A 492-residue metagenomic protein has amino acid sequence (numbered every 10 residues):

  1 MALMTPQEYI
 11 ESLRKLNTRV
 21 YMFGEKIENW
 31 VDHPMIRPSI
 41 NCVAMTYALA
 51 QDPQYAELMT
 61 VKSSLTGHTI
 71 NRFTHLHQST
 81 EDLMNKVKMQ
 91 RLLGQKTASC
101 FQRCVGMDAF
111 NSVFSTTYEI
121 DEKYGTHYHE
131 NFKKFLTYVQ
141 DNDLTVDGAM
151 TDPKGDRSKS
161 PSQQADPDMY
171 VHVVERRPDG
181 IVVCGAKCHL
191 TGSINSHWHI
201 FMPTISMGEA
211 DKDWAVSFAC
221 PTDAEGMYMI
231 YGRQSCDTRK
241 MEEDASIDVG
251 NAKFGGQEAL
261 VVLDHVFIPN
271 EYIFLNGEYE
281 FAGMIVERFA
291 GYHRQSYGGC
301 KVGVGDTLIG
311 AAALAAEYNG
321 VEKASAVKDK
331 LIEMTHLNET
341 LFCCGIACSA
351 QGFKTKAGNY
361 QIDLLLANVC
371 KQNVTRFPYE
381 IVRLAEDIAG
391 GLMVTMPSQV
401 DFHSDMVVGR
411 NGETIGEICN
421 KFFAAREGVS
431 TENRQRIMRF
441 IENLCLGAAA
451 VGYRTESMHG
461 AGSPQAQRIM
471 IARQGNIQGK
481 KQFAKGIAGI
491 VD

Functional and structural regions predicted by a protein language model:
M1-L49: N-terminal-proximal low-complexity accessory segments that begin disordered and transition into the first
E28-L92, K356, S457-H459: N-terminal low-complexity or amphipathic/hydrophobic leaders
R37, N41, T137-Q140, V182 (+5 more regions): Generic structural signal for well-ordered, non-transmembrane alpha-helical segments in soluble/cytosolic regions
V61-W198, T204-F218, D223-Y228: Glycine-rich flavin
G148, P153-C300, A472-D492: FAD-binding core of flavoproteins
S296-K354: Extended amphipathic alpha-helical segments enriched in small hydrophobics
K328-I332, Q361-N368: Short, charged, amphipathic alpha-helical segments
L365-D492: Alpha-helix capping/hinge segments and adjacent helical runs
